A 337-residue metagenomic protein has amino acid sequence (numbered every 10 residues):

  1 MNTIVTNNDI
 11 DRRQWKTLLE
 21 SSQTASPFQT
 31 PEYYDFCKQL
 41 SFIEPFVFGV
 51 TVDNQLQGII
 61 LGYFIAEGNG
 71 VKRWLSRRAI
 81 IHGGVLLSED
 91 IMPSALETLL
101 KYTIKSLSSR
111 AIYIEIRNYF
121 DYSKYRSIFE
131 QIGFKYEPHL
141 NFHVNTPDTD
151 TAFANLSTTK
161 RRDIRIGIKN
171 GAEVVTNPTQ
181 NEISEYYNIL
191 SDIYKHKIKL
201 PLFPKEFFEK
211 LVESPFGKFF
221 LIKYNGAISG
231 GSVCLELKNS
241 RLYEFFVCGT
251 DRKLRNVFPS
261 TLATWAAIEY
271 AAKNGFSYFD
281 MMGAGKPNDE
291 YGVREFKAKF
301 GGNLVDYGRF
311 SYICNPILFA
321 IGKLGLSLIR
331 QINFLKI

Functional and structural regions predicted by a protein language model:
N2-G70, N118-H143, P147-N256: A conserved beta-strand-loop-helix scaffold within acyl/acetyltransferase catalytic domains
F42, S108-R110, K273: Alpha-helix termination/capping residues and helix-transition junctions
G49-T51, L56, L86-M92, E97-K105 (+2 more regions): Aromatic (often tryptophan-rich) hydrophobic motifs at membrane interfaces
I60-F64, S127-T151, F276-I337: Active-site/acyl-donor-binding loops of N-acyltransferases
I65-G84: Conserved acyl-donor/pantetheine-binding loop and adjacent beta-alpha core of acyl/acetyltransferases and related
R78-S123: A gly/proline- and charged-residue-enriched helix-loop-helix capping module
T103, L107-R117, I168, F319-I337: A short, hydrophobic/aromatic-rich structural module that often spans a beta strand with its adjoining loop
I114-I116, V175, F279-M282: Short catalytic-loop micro-motif centered on adjacent basic/acidic residues
